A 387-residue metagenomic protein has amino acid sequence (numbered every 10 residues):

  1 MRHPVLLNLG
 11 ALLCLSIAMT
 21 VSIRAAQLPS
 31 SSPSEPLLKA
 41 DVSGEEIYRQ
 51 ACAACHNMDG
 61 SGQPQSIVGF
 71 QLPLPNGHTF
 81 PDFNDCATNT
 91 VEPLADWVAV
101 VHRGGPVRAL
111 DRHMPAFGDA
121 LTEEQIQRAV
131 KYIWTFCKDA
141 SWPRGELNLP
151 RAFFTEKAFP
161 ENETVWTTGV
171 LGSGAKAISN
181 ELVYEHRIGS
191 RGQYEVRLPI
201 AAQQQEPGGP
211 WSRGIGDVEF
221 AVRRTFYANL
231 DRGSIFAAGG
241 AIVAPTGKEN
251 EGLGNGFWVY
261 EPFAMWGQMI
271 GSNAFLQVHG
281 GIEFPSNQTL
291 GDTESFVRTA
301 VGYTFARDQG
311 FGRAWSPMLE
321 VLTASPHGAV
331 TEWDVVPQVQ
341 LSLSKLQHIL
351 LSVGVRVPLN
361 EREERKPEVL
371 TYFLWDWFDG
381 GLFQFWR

Functional and structural regions predicted by a protein language model:
M1-L7: N-terminal secretory signal peptides that target proteins for export/translocation
N8-T20: Bacterial N-terminal signal peptides
I23-A25: Boundary at the C-terminal end of the N-terminal hydrophobic targeting segment
P29-L38, R49-Q50, A109-V170, G174: Flexible coil segments in periplasmic/lumen-exposed cytochrome c-class electron-transfer proteins
P36-S43, N89, L121, P210 (+1 more regions): Extracytoplasmic/periplasmic, Sec-exported soluble proteins
K39, E45-T79, R103-D111, F136-A140: Periplasmic/extracellular electron-transfer cofactor-ligation site, primarily the c-type cytochrome heme-c attachment
G69-W134: Extracytoplasmic electron-transfer domains, predominantly the class I c-type cytochrome c fold
E124, A140-R387: Transmembrane beta-barrel domains of Gram-negative outer membranes and organellar outer membranes
